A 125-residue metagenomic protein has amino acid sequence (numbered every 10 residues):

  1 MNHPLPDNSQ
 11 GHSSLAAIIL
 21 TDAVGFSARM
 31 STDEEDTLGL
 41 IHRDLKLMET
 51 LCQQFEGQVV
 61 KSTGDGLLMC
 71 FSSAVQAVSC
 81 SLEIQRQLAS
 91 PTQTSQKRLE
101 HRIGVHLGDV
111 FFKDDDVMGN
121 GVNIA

Functional and structural regions predicted by a protein language model:
N2-C80, Q87: Catalytic NTP-binding/metal-coordinating core of nucleotidyl cyclase/transferase enzymes
K46-E49, L68-A125: Catalytic beta-strand-to-alpha-helix segment of the class III nucleotidyl cyclase homology domain
